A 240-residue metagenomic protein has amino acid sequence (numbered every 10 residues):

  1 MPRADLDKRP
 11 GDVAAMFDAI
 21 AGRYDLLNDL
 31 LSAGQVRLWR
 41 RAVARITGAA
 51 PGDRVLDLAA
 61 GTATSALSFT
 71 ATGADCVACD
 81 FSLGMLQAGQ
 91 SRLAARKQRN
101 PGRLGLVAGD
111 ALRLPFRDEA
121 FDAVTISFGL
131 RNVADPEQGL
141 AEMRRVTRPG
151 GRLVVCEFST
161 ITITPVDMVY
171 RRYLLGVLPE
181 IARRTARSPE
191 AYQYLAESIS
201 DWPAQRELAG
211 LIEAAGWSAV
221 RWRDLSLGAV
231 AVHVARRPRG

Functional and structural regions predicted by a protein language model:
G11, C156-L211, A215, R221: C-terminal alpha-helical "lid/dimerization" subdomain adjacent to the S-adenosyl-L-methionine
R23, A33-P51: Conserved alpha-helix/loop element of class I SAM-dependent methyltransferases that forms part of the SAM/SAH-binding
Y24, V124-T125: Hydrophobic beta-strand segment of the Class I
P51, T147-R152: Short glycine-dipeptide loop
R54-R113: Class I SAM-dependent methyltransferase SAM/SAH-binding core
L112-A123: A short acidic, Gly/Pro-enriched loop at the edge of an enzyme's catalytic core that lines a small-molecule cofactor
E137-P149: A short glycine-rich, Lys/Arg-flanked "PGG" loop and its adjoining helix->strand segment in the class I
S218-G240: Core SAM-dependent methyltransferase catalytic element
